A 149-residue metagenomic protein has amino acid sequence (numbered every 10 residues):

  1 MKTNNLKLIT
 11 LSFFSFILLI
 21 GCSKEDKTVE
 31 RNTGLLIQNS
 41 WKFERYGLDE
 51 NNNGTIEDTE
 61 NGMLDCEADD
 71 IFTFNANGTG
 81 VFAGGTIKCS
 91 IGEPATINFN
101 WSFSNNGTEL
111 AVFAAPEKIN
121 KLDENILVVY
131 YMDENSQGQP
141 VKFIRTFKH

Functional and structural regions predicted by a protein language model:
K2-T10: Bacterial N-terminal signal peptides that target proteins for export
T10-L11, T55: A ubiquitous, low-specificity "background" feature that marks scattered single residues across proteins without
F14-F16: Repetitive helical segments and hydrophobic/amphipathic motifs
L18-G21: C-terminal motif of bacterial Sec signal peptides marking the signal peptidase cleavage site
S23-H149: Lipid interaction determinants
